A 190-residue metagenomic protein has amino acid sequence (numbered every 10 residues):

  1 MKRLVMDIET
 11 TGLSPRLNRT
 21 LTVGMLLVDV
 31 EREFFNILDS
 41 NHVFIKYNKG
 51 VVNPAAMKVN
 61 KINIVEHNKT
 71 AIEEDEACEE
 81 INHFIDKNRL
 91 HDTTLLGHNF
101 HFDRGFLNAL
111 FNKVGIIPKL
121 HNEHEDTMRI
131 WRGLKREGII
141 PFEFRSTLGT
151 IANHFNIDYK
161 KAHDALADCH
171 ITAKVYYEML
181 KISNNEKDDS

Functional and structural regions predicted by a protein language model:
M1-N108, T150-N153, I157, H163: Conserved non-catalytic scaffold segment of RNase H-like nuclease domains
L13-P15, R132, K174: Conserved protein kinase catalytic core
H101-E125: Substrate-recognition/cap helix-loop segment adjacent to the acidic, metal-dependent catalytic center of Asp-based
H124-F142: Short alpha-helix plus adjacent loop in nuclease-associated cores
P141-A152: A structural motif
A152-H154, L166, H170-S190: Acidic two-metal-ion nuclease catalytic site recognized across multiple nuclease folds, prominently DnaQ/RNase D-T
